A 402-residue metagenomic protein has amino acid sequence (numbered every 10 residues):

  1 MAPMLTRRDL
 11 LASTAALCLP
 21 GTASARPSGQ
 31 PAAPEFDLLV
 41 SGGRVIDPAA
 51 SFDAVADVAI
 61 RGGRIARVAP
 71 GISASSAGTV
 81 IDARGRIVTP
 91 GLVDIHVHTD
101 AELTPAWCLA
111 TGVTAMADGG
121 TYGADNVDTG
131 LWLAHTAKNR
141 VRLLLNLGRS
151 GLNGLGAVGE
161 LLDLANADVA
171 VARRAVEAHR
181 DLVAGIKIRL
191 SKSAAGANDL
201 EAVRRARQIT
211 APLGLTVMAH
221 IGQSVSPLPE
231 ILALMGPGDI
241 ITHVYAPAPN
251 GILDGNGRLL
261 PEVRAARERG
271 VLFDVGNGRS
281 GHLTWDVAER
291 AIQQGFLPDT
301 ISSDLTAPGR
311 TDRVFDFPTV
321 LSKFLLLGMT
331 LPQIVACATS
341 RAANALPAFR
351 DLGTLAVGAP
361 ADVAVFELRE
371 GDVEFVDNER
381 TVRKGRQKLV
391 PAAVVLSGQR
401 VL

Functional and structural regions predicted by a protein language model:
A2-L17: N-terminal secretory signal peptides and thylakoid transit peptides that target proteins across membranes
R26-S28, A32-L39, V45-P90: Histidine-rich, glycine-flanked metal-binding segment
G43, G63, G85, G112 (+6 more regions): Divalent metal-coordination and catalytic microenvironments
G43, P360-L402: C-terminal cap of metal-dependent C-N hydrolases
R86-W107: Di-metal (Zn2+ and/or Mg2+/Mn2+) metal-binding site signature of metallo-dependent hydrolases with the MBL/beta-CASP
W107-L190: Divalent-metal coordination cores built from histidine and acidic residues
I188-A291, G295-T311: Active-site core of metal-dependent hydrolases
D286-L368: His/Asp/Glu-enriched, well-ordered alpha-helical/loop segment that forms or immediately abuts the divalent-metal
